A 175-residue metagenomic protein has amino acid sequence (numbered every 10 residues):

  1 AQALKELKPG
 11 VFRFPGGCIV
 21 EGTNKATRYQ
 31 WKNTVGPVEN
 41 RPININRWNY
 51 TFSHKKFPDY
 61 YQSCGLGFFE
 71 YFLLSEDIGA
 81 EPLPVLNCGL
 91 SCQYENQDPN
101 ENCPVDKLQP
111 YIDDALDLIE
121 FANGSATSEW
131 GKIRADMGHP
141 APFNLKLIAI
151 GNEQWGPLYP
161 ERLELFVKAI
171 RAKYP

Functional and structural regions predicted by a protein language model:
A1-P175: Non-catalytic accessory regions flanking glycosidase/transglycosidase catalytic cores in CAZymes
